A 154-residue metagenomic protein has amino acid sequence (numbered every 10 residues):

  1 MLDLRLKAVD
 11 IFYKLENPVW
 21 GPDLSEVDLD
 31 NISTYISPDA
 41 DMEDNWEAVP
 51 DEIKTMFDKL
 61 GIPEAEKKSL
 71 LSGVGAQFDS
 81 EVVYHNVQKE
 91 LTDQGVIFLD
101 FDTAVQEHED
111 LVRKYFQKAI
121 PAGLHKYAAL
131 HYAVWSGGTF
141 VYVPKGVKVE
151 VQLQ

Functional and structural regions predicted by a protein language model:
M1-Q154: Glycine-rich and polybasic anion-binding loops at the starts of cofactor/ligand-binding domains
